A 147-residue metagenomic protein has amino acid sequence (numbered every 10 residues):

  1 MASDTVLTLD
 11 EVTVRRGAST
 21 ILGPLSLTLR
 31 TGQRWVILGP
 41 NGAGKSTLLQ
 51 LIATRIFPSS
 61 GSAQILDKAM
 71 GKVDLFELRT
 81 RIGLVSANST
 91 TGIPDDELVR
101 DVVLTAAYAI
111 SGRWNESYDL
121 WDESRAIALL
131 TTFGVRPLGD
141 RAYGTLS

Functional and structural regions predicted by a protein language model:
L7, I21-P24, G139: Conserved structural motif at the start of ABC-family nucleotide-binding domains
L7-S19, A63: Conserved beta1/A-loop at the N-terminus of ABC ATPase nucleotide-binding domains
S19-T20, F76: Short coil-to-beta microelement around the adenine-binding A-loop and adjacent beta1/P-loop entry of ABC ATPase
L38-P40: The feature captures the beta-strand-to-loop junction immediately N-terminal to the Walker
A53: Helix-to-loop junction immediately C-terminal to a conserved catalytic motif
G61-G71, L78: Conserved ABC transporter NBD signature motif
A87-T145: ABC-family P-loop ATPase nucleotide-binding domains
